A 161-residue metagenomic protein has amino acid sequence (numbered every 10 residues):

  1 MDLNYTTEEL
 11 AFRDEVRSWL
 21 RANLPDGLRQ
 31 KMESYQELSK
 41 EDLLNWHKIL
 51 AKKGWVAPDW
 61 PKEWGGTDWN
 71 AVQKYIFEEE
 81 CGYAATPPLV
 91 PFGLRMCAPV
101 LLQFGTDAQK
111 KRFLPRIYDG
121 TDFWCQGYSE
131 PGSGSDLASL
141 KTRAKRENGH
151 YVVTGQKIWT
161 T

Functional and structural regions predicted by a protein language model:
M1-R13: Intrinsic disorder at enzyme termini
D2-N4, P99-G105, R143: Short, well-ordered beta-strand elements within core beta-sheets of diverse protein domains
E9, L20, G54, P61 (+5 more regions): Buried hydrophobic positions in well-ordered alpha/beta secondary-structure cores of metabolic enzymes
S18-N23, L50-A51: N-terminal glycine-rich anion-binding loops that anchor highly charged ligand groups
G27-L50: Short secondary-structure junction/hinge motifs that connect adjacent elements
K31-S39, K62-G66, C97-Q103, S129-G132: Conserved short loop/turn motifs at secondary-structure junctions
L44-H47, A51-K111, P115-T121, T161: Internal helix-loop-helix
G66-T67, A108-T161: Glycine-rich, Trp-frequent "lid" loop and neighboring beta-strands that shape and gate the flavin cofactor pocket
